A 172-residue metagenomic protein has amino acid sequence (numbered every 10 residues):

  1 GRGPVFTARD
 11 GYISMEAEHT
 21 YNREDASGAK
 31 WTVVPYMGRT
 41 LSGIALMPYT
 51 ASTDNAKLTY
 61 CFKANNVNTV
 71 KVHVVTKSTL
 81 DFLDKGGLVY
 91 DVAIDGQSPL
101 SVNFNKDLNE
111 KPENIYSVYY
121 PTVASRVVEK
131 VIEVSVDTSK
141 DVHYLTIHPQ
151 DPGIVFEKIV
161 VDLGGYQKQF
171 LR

Functional and structural regions predicted by a protein language model:
G1-R172: Extracytoplasmic
